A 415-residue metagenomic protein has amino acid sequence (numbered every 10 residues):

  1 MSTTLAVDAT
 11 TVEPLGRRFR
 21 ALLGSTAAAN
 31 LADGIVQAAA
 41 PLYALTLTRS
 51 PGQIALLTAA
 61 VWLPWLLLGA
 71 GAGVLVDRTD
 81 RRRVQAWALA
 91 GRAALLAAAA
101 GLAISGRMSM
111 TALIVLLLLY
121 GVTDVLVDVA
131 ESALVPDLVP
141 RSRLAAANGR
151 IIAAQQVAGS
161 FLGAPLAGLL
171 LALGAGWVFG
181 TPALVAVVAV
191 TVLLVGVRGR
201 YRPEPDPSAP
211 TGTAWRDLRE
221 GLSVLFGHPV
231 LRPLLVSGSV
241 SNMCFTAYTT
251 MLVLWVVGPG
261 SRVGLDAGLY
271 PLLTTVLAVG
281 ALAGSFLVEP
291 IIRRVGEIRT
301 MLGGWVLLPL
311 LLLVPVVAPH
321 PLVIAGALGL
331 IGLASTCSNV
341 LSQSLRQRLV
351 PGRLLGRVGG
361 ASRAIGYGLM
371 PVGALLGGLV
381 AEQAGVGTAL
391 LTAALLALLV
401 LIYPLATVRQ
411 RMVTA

Functional and structural regions predicted by a protein language model:
M1-A415: Alpha-helical transmembrane-bundle signature of multi-pass membrane transport and export proteins
